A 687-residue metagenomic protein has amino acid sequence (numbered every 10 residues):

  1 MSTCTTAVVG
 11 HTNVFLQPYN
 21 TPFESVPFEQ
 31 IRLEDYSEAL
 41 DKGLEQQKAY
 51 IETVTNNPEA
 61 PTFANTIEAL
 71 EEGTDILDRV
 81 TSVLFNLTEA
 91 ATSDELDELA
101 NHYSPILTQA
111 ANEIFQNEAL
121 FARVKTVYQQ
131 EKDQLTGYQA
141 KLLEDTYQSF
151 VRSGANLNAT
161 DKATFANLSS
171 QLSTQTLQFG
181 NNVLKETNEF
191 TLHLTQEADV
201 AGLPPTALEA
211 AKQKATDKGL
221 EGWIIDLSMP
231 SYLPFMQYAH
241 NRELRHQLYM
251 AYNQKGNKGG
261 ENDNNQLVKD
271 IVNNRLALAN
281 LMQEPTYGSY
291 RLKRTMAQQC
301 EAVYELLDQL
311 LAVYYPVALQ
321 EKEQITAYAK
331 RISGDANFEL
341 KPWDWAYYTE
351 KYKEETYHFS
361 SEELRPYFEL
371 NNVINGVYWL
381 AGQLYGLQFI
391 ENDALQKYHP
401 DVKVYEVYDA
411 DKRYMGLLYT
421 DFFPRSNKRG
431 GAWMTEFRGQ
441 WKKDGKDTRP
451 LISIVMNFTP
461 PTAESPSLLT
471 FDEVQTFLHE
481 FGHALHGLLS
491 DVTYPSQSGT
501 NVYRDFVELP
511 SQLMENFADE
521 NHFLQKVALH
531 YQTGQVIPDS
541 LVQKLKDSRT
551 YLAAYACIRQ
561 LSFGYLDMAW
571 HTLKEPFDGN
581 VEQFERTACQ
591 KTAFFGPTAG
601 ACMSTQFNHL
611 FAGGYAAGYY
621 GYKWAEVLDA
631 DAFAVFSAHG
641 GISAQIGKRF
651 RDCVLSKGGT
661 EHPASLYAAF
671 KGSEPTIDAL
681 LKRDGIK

Functional and structural regions predicted by a protein language model:
V8-I31, D35, K42, G222-W223 (+9 more regions): C-terminal, non-catalytic "cap/extension" segments appended to globular domains
V9-L203, F636: N-terminal helix-rich structural modules
N20-D35, L84-Y103, K125-N167, D226-Q266 (+6 more regions): Short His/Asp/Glu-rich catalytic/ion-coordination signatures at enzyme active sites or charged loops
T53-P58, Y287, E391-A394, S496 (+1 more regions): Surface-exposed patches in mature extracellular/periplasmic domains of secreted proteins
I76-N86, E144, Q148, M250 (+3 more regions): Short, hydrophobic/amphipathic alpha-helical patches that form generic packing surfaces within helical domains
Y138, L142, T174, N181 (+9 more regions): Active-site-proximal, well-structured secondary-structure segments within enzyme catalytic domains
T459-L478: Short pre-active-site segment immediately N-terminal to the catalytic Zn-binding motif
